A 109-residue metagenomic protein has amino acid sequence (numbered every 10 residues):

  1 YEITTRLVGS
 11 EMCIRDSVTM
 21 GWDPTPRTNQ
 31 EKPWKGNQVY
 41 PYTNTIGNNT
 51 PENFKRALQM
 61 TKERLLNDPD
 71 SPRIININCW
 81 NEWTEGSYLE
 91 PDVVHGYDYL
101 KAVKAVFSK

Functional and structural regions predicted by a protein language model:
Y1-I14: Single conserved hydrophobic/aromatic residue that forms the stacking wall/gate of nucleotide- or nucleobase-binding
R15-T50, C79-L89: Active-site clefts of carbohydrate-active enzymes
T43-V94, Y99, F107: Substrate-binding cleft of secreted/luminal carbohydrate-active enzymes
